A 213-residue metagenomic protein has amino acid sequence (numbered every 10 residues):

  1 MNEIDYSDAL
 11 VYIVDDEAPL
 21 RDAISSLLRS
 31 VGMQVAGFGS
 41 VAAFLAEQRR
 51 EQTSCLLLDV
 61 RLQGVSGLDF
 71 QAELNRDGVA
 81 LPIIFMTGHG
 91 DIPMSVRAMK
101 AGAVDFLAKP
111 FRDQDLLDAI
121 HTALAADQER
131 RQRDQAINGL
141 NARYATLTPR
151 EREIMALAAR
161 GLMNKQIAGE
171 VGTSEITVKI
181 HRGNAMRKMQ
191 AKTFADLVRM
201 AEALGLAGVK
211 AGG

Functional and structural regions predicted by a protein language model:
M1-Y12, A18, S25, S40 (+3 more regions): Non-catalytic signal-transmission and effector/linker regions of two-component phosphorelay proteins
I4, G37-C55: Acidic, metal-coordinating helix/loop segments flanking the phosphotransfer/catalytic sites of two-component signaling
A46, L68-L81, R97: Short amphipathic alpha-helix used as the core "switch/output" element in two-component signaling
D91-P93, L107, F111-H121, Q166 (+1 more regions): C-terminal output helix
M163-D196: Recognition helix of helix-turn-helix DNA-binding domains
M186-G213: Basic, Lys/Arg-enriched C-terminal extension of HTH/homeodomain DNA-binding domains
